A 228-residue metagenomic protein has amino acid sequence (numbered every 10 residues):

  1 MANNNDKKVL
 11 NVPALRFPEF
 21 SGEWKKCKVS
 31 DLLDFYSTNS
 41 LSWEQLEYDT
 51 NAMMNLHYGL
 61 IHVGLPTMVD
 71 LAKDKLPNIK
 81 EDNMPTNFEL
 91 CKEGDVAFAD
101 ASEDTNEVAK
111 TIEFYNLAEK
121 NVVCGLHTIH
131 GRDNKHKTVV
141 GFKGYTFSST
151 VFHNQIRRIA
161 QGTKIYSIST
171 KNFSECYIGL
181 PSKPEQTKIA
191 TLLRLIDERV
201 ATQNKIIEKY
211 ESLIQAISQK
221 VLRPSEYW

Functional and structural regions predicted by a protein language model:
M1-G22, T202-W228: Short amphipathic coiled-coil heptad-repeat segments
A14-S40: Non-catalytic DNA-recognition/assembly elements of restriction-modification systems
L33-L180: DNA target-recognition domains and sequence-specific DNA-contacting regions of bacterial/archaeal
S102, L192-R194, E198: Short, surface-exposed secondary-structure boundary micro-motifs
